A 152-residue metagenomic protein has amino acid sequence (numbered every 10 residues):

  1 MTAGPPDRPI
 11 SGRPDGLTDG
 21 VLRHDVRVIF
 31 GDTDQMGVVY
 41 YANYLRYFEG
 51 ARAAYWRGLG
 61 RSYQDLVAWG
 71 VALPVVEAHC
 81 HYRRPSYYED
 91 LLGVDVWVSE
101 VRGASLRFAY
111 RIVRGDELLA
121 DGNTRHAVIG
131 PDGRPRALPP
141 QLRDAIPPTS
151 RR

Functional and structural regions predicted by a protein language model:
T2-R61: Catalytic strand-loop segment that frames the active site of acyl-thioester-processing enzymes
T2-T18, L22-H24, Y87-L91, S99-R152: HotDog/MaoC-like acyl-thioester-processing domains
D25-I29, H81, A127: Generic structural detector for well-ordered beta-strands
G31, V76, R111-V113: Short loop/turn motifs enriched for small/polar and acidic residues
Q35, Y41, Q64, P74 (+1 more regions): Short, electropositive, low-hydrophobicity segments enriched in small/polar residues
Y55-L106, A120-D121, H126: Hydrophobic beta-strand-centered segment that forms part of the acyl-chain substrate-binding groove
